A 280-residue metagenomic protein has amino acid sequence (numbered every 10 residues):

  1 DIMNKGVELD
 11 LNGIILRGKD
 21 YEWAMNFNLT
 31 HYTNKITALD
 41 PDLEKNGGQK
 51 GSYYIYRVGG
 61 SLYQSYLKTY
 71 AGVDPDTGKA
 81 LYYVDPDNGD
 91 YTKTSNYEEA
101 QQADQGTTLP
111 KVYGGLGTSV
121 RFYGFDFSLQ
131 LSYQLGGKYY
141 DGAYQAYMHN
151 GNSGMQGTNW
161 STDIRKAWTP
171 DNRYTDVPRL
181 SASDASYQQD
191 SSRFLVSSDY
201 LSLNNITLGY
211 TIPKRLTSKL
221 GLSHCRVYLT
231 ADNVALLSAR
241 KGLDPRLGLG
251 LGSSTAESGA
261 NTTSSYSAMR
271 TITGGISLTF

Functional and structural regions predicted by a protein language model:
D1-M3, G60, G106-K111, R193-S202 (+1 more regions): Short sequence motifs at beta-strands and strand-loop junctions characteristic of Gram-negative outer-membrane
D1-M3, V7, I14-T108, Y139 (+2 more regions): Conserved small-residue
D1-N4, K50-T77, T162-N172, L236-F280: C-terminal beta-signal and terminal closure region of outer-membrane beta-barrel proteins
N4, I14-D20, Y32, F122-F125 (+3 more regions): Outer-membrane beta-barrel channels and translocator barrels
K5-L11, M25, V112-T118, F125 (+2 more regions): Hydrophobic, lipid-facing positions within transmembrane beta-strands of outer-membrane proteins
G13-I15, L29-K35, F122-G124, L131-G137 (+4 more regions): Transmembrane beta-strands of outer-membrane beta-barrel pores
W23-M25, L116, F122, F127-L129 (+3 more regions): Transmembrane beta-strands of outer-membrane beta-barrel proteins
Q134-R226, T230-D232: Extracytoplasmic gating/loop element in the C-terminal half of outer-membrane beta-barrel translocons and assembly
